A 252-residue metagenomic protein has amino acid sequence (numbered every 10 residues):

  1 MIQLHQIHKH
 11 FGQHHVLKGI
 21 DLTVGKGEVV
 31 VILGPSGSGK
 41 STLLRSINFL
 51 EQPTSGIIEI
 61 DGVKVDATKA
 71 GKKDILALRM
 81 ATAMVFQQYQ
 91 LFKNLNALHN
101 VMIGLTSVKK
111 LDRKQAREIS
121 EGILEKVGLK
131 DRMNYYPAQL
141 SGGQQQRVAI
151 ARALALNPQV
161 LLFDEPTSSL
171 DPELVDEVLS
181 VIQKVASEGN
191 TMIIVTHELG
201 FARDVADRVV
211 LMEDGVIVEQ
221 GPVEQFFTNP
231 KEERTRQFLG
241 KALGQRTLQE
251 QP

Functional and structural regions predicted by a protein language model:
M1-V223: ABC family nucleotide-binding domain
E213, E224-P252: C-terminal boundary and immediately downstream tail of ABC-type ATPase nucleotide-binding domains
